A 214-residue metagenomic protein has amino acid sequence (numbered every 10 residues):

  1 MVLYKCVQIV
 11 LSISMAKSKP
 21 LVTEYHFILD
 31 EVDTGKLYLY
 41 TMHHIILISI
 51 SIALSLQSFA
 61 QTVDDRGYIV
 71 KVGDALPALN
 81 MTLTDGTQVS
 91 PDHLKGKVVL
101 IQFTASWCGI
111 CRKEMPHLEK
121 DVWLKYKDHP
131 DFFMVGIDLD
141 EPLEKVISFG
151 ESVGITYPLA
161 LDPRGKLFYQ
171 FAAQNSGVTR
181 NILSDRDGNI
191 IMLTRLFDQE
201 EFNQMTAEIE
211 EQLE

Functional and structural regions predicted by a protein language model:
I45-Q57: Bacterial N-terminal signal peptides
Q61-P91: N-terminal "domain-start" segment that seeds a small globular fold
K97-V98, M115-G136: Conserved helix-turn-beta segment immediately C-terminal to the redox Cys motif in thioredoxin-like folds
V98-V99, T179: Alpha/beta-hydrolase fold active-site loops
F103-H117: Conserved redox-active cysteine motifs that mediate thiol-disulfide chemistry, especially di-cysteine Cys-X(1-2)-Cys
V135, I147-R180, S184-R186: Short, internal strand/loop/helix patches that form the active-site neighborhood or redox-interaction surface
R180-E214: Thiol-/selenol-based redox modules, centered on thioredoxin-like and closely related oxidoreductase domains
